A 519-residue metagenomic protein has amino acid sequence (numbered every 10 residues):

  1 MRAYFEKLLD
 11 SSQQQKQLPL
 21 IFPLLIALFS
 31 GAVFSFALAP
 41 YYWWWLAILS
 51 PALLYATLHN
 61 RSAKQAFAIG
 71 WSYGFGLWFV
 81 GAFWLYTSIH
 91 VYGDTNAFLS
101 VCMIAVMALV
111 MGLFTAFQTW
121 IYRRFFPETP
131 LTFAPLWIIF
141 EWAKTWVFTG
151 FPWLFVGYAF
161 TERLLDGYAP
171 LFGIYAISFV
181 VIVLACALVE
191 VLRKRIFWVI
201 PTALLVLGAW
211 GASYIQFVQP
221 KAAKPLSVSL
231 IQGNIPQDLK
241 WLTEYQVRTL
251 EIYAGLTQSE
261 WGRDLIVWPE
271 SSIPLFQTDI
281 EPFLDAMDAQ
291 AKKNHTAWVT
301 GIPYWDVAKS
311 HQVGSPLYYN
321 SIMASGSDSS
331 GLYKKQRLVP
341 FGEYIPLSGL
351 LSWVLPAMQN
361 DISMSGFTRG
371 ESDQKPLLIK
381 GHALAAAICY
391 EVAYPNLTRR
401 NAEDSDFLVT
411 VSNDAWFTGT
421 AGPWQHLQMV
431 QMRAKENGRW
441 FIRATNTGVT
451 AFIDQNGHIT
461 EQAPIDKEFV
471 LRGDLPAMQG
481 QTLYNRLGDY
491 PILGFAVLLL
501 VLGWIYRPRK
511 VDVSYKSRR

Functional and structural regions predicted by a protein language model:
R2-Q216, G419, V430-R433, T445-I453 (+3 more regions): Membrane-embedded alpha-helical bundles of multi-pass enzymes that act on lipidic or dolichyl-linked glycan substrates
L38-L53, L77-W84, Q232-N234, G262-L275 (+2 more regions): Short, conserved active-site loops that position catalytic residues or coordinate cofactors/metal ions across diverse
S88, P236-L250: Acidic/histidine-rich helix-loop elements that form or flank divalent-metal/phosphate-binding sites at the catalytic
S100-V106, I235-W241, A357-Q359: Short glycine/proline- and acidic residue-enriched helix-loop micro-motifs that form flexible lids or anion-recognition
L205-D238: Hydrophobic alpha-helical transmembrane segments in integral membrane proteins
L207-G208, T243-E244, V409: Class I S-adenosylmethionine
R248-E251, I266, E270-R519: Solvent-exposed soluble domains appended to multi-pass membrane proteins
E251-G262: A short, well-ordered alpha-helical element
